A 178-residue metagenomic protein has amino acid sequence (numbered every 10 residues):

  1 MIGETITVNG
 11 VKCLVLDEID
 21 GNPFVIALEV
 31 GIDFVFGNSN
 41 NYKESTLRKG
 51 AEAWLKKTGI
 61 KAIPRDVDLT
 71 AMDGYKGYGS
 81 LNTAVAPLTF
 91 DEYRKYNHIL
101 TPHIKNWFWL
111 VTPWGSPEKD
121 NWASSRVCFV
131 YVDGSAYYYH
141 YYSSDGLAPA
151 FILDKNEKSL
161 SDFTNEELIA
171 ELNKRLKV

Functional and structural regions predicted by a protein language model:
M1-K174: Collagenous Gly-X-Y triple-helix signature in extracellular proteins
L176-V178: Short acidic DE-rich linear segments
